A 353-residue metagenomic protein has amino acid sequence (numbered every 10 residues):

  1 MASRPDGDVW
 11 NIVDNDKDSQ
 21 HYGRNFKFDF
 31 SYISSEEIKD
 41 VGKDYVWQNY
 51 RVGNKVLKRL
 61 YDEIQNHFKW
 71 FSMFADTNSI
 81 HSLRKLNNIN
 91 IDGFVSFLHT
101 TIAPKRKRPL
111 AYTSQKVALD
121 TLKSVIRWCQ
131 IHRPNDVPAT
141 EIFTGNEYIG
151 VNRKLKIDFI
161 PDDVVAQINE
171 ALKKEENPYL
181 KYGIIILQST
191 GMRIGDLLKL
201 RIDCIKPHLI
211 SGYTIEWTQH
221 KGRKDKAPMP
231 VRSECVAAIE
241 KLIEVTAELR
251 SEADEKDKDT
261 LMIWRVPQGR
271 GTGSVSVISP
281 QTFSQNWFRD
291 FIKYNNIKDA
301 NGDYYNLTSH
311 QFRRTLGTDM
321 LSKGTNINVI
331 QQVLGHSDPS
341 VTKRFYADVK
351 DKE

Functional and structural regions predicted by a protein language model:
M1-G145, V151-K154, Q167, A171-L172 (+1 more regions): Charge-rich, intrinsically disordered N-terminal extensions that act as flexible nucleic-acid engagement or regulatory
I142-E353: Extended accessory and catalytic-adjacent subdomains in large enzymes
